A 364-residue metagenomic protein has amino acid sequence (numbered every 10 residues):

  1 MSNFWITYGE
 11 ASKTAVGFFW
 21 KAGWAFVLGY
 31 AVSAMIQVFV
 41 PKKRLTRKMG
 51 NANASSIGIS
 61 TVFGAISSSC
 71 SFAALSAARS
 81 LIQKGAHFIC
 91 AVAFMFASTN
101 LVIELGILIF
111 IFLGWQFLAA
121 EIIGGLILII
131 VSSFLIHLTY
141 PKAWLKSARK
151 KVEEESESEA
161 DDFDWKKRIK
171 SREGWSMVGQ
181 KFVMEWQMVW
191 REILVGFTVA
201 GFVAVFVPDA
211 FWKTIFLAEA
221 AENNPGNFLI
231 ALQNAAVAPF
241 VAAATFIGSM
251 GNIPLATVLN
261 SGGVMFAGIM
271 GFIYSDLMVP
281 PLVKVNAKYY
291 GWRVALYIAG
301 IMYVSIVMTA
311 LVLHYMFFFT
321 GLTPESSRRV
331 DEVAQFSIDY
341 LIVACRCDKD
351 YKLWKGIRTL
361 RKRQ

Functional and structural regions predicted by a protein language model:
M1-G29, S33-V38, G50-S56, G179-V195 (+3 more regions): Helical membrane-embedded segments and adjacent short helical loop/helix-boundary regions of multi-pass membrane
M1-Y8, A160-M177: Short, membrane-interfacial amphipathic segments enriched in basic
K21-W24, M35-Q37, G64-S76, A97 (+3 more regions): Short helix-coil transition sites and intra-membrane helix breaks within transmembrane domains of multi-pass
S33-F63, W212-Q233, A256: Membrane-embedded helical hairpins/re-entrant loop segments and their flanking transmembrane helices within multi-pass
N51, S56, G114-D161, V285-Q364: Juxtamembrane and boundary regions of transmembrane helices in multi-pass small-molecule transporters and channels
S56-F96, G251-V264: Hydrophobic transmembrane alpha-helices that form the pore/transport pathway of multi-pass ion and small-solute
S67, H87-I109, E121-L135, I269 (+2 more regions): Membrane-embedded alpha-helical segments of transport systems, primarily multispan ion/solute transporters
W175, G179-F266: Transmembrane helical segments that form the transport core of multi-pass membrane transport proteins
